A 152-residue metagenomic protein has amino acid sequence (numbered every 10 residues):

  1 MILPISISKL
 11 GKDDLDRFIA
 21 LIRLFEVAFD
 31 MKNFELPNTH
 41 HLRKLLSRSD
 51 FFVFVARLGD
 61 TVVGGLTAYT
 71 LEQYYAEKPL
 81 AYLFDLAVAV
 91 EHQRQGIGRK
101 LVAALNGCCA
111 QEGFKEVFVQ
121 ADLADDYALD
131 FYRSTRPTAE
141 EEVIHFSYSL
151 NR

Functional and structural regions predicted by a protein language model:
P4-A20: A short beta-loop-alpha structural element at the N-terminal edge of CoA-dependent acyl/N-acetyltransferase catalytic
I19-K44: Conserved GNAT-fold acetyl-CoA-binding loop/helix
K44-V55, Y82: A short helix-loop-beta-strand connector motif used in the catalytic cores of GNAT acetyltransferases and, in some
V55, T61-T70, Y82, A87: Conserved beta-strand in the GNAT
Q73-L83, Q93, A139-E142: A conserved beta-turn-beta hairpin within the catalytic core of GNAT-like acetyltransferases that forms part
A89-E91, Q95, A124: Active-site acidic-Proline motif in GNAT/NAT acetyltransferases
R94-G107, S134: Conserved acetyl-CoA-binding loop-helix of GNAT-fold acetyltransferases
R99, Q111, K115, L123-E142 (+1 more regions): Conserved active-site alpha-helix within GNAT-family acetyltransferase domains
